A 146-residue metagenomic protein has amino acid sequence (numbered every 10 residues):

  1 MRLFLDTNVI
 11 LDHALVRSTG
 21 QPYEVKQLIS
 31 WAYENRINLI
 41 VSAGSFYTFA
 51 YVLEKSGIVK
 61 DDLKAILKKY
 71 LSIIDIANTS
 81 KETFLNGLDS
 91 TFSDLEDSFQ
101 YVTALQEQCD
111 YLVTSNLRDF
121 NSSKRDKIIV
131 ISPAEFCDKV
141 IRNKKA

Functional and structural regions predicted by a protein language model:
M1-V41, K55-V59, I131, D138-A146: Short, well-structured N-terminal submotif of metal-dependent ribonuclease cores
R2, I73, L105-A146: Acidic, PIN/NYN-like endoribonuclease modules and their adjacent C-terminal/linker elements
V9, L15, Y51, Q100-T103: Hydrophobic side chains within alpha-helical segments
V16-R17, V52, S90, S123-D126 (+1 more regions): Residue-level signal for well-ordered alpha-helical positions
T19-I29, R36-F92: Active-site-proximal, substrate-binding regions of enzyme catalytic domains and RNA-binding/basic surfaces
G20-Y23, F99, R125: Generic recognition of short, well-ordered alpha-helical segments
D75-R118, A146: Active-site neighborhoods of divalent-metal-dependent phosphate/nucleic-acid chemistry enzymes
